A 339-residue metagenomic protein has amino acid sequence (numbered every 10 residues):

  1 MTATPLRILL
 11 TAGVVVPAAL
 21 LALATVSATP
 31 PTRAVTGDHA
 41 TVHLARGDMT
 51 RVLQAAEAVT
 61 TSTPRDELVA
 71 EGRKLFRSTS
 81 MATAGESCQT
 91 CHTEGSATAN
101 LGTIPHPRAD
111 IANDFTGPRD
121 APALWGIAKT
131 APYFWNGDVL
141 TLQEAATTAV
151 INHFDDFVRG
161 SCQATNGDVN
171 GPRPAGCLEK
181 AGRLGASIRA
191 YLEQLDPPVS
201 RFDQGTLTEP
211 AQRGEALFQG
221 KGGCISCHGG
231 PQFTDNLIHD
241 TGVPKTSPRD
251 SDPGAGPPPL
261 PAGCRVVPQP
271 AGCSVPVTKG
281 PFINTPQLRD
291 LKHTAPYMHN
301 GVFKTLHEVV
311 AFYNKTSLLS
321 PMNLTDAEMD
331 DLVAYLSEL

Functional and structural regions predicted by a protein language model:
P5-L10, P17-L339: Periplasmic c-type cytochrome electron-transfer domains
